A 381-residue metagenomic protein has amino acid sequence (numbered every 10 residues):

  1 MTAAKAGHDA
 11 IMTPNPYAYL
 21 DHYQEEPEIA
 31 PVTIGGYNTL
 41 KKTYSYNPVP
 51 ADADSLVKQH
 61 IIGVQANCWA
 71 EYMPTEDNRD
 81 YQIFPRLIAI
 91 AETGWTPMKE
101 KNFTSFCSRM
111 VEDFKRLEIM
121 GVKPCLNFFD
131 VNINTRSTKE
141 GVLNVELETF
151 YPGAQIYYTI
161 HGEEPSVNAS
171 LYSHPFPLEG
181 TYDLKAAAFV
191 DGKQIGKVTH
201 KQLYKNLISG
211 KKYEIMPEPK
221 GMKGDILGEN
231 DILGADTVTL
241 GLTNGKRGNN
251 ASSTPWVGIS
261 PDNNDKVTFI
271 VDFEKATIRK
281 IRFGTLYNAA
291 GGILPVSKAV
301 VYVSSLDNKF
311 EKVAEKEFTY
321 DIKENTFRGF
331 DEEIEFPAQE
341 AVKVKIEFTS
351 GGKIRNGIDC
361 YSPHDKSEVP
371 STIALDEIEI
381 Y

Functional and structural regions predicted by a protein language model:
M1-N144: Flexible, acidic glycine-rich loops studded with aromatic residues
M12-P16, Q65-C68, T149, I160 (+2 more regions): Active-site proximal loops enriched in glycine and acidic residues that flank catalytic Cys/His/Asp and coordinate
H22-Y23, A169, K197-V198, I293-P295 (+1 more regions): Short, solvent-exposed loop/turn and secondary-structure capping segments
L87, Y158, A186, I281 (+1 more regions): Hydrophobic, well-ordered secondary-structure elements that form the walls of internal hydrophobic environments
K101, C107-V267, P295: Short, compositionally stereotyped local motifs that mark structural "simplifiers"
E164-A169, N308-K316: Surface-exposed loop/edge segments in extracytoplasmic proteins
N249-A314, T326-Y381: Aromatic, loop-rich ligand-recognition surfaces of beta-strand-rich domains
F318-K323: Surface-exposed loop and turn segments in beta-propeller and other repeat-based domains that flank or scaffold
